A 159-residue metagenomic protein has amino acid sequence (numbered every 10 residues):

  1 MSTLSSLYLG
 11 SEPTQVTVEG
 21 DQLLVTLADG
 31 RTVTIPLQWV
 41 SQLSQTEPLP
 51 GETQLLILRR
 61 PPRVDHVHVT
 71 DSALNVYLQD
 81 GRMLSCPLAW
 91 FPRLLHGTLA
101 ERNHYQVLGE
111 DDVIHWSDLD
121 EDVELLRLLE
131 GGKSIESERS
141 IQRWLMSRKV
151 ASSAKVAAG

Functional and structural regions predicted by a protein language model:
M1-G159: Motif-centric detector for short Cys/His coordination patterns
